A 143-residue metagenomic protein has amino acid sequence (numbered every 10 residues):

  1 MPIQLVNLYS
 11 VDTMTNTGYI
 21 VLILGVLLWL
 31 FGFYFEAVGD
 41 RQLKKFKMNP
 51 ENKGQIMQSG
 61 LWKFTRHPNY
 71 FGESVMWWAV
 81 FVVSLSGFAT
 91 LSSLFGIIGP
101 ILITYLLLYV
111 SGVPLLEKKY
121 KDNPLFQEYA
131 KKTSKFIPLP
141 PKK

Functional and structural regions predicted by a protein language model:
M1-Q42, F46-K143: Hydrophobic transmembrane alpha-helices
